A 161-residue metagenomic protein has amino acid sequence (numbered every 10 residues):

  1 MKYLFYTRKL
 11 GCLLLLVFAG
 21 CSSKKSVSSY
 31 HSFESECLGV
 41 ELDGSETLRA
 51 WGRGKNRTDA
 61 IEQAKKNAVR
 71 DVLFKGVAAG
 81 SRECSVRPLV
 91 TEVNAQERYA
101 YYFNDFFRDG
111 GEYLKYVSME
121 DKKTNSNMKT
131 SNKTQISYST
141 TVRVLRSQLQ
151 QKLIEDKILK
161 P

Functional and structural regions predicted by a protein language model:
M1-G11: Bacterial N-terminal signal peptides that target proteins for export
C21-P161: Domain-level marker for long, solvent-exposed, non-transmembrane regions
